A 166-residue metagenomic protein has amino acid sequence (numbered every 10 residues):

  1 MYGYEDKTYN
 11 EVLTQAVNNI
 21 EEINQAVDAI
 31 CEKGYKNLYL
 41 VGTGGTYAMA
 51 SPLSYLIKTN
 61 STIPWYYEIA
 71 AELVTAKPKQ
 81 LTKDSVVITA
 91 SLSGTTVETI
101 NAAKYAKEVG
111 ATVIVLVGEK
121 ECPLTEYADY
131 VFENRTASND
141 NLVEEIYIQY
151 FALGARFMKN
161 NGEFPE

Functional and structural regions predicted by a protein language model:
Y2-K36, S138-L142, L153-E166: Active-site phosphate/pyrophosphate-binding segments
K36-P165: Glycine-rich phosphate-binding loops that contact phosphosugars or nucleotide phosphates
